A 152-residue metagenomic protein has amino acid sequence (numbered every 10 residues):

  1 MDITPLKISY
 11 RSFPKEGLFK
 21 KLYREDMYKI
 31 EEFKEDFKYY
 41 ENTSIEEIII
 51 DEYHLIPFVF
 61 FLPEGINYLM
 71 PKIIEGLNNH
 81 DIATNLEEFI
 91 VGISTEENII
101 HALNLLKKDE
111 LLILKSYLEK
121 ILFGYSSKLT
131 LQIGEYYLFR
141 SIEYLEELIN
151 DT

Functional and structural regions predicted by a protein language model:
M1-P57, D151: Long, low-complexity, highly charged intrinsically disordered regions
K7, R11-Y28, N98-T152: Helix-rich interaction surfaces within compact, conserved domain-sized segments that mediate assembly or partner
D51-F58, T84-I99, F139-I142: Amphipathic alpha-helical elements of HEAT/ARM-like alpha-solenoid repeat scaffolds that form extended
E52-G65, P71-E75: Long, repeat-rich segments with strong aromatic
F58-F61, G76-H80, I93-E97, I121 (+1 more regions): Generic structural signal for hydrophobic core residues of well-folded globular domains
P63-N67, I82-A83, L111: Alpha-helix initiation and capping sites
Y68-G76, G92, E97-H101, I113-S116: Alpha-helical solenoid scaffolds in eukaryotic proteins
D81-F89, S127-L131: Boundary/linker segments of alpha-helical solenoid repeat arrays
